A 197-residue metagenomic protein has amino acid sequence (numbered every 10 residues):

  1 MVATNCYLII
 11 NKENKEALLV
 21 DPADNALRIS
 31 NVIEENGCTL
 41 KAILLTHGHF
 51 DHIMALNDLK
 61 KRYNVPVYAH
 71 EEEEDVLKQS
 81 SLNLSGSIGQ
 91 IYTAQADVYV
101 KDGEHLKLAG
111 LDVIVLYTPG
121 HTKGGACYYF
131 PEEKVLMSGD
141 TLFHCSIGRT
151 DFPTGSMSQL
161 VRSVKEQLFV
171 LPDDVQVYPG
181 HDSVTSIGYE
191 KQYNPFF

Functional and structural regions predicted by a protein language model:
M1-N36, C127-G139: Conserved beta-strand hairpin/beta-sheet module of binuclear metal-dependent hydrolase folds, prominently
T4-Y7, R28-N31, I53-M54, K101 (+2 more regions): A generic local structural motif
N5, Q79-S87, I147-F152, G188-E190: A short secondary-structure junction motif
Y7, V98, G103-E104, A126 (+1 more regions): Residue-level detector of beta-strand structural context in well-folded domains
I10, K101, K107, P119 (+1 more regions): Residue-level detector of conserved, well-ordered beta-strand and adjacent loop positions that form binding/recognition
L18, L44, V67, M137 (+1 more regions): Residue-level marker for buried hydrophobic side chains located in beta-strands that build the well-ordered beta-sheet
N25-L108, F196: Active-site HxH/HxHxD metal-binding segment of metal-dependent hydrolases
C38, L111-F197: Metallo-beta-lactamase
